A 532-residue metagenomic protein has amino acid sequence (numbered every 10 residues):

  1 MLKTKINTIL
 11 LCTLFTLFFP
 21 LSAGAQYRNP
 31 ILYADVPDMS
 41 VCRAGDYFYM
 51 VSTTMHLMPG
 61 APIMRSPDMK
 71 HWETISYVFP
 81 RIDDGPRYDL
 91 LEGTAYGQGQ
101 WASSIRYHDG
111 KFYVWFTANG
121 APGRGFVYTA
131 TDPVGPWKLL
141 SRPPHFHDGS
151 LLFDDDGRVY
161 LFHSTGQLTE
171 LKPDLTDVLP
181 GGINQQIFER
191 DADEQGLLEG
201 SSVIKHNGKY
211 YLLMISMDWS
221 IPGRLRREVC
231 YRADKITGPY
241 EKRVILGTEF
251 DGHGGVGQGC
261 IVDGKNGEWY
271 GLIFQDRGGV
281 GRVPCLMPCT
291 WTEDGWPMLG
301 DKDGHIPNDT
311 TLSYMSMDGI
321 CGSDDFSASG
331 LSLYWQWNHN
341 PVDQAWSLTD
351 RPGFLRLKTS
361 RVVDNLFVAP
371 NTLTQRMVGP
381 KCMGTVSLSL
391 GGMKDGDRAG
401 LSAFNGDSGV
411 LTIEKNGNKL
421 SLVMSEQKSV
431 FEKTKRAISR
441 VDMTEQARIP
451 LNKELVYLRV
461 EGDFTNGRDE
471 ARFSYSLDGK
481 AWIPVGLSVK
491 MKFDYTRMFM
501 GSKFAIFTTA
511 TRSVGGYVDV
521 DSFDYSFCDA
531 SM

Functional and structural regions predicted by a protein language model:
M1-L11: Bacterial N-terminal signal peptides that target proteins for export
T4-I6, F18, Q446: Intrinsic disorder/low-complexity segments enriched in polar/small residues
L10-P20: Bacterial N-terminal signal peptides
G24-M532: Carbohydrate-active catalytic/glycan-binding domains of CAZyme proteins, especially the secreted or lumenal ectodomains
